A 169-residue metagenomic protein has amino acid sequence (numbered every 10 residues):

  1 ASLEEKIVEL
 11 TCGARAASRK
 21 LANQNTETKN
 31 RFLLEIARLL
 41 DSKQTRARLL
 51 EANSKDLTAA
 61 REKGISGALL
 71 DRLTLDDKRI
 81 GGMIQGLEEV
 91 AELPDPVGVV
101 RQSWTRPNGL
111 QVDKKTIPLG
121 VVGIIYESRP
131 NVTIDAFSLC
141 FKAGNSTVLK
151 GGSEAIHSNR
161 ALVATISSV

Functional and structural regions predicted by a protein language model:
A1-Q111: N-terminal Rossmann-like NAD(P)+-binding subdomain of aldehyde/semialdehyde dehydrogenases
Q85, E89-S167: Conserved small-residue-rich beta-alpha loop and adjacent elements that most often cradle the phosphate/pyrophosphate
